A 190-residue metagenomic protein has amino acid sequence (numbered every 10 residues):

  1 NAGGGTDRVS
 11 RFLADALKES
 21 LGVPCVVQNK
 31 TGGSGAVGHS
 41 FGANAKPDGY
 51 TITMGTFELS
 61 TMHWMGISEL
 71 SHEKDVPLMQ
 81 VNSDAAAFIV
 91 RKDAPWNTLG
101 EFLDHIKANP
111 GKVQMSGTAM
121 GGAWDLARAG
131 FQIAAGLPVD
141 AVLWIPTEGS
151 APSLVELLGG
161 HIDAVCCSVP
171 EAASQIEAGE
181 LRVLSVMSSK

Functional and structural regions predicted by a protein language model:
N1-S10, T31-S34, S116-A123: Extracytoplasmic "Venus flytrap"
G3, G42-A43, R128, L157-L158 (+1 more regions): Hydrophobic residues within well-ordered alpha-helices
L17-E19, F41-Y50, H63-P152, S189: Hinge/capping helix and adjacent helix->loop/strand transition within the periplasmic-binding protein
V23, A45-M54, N109-V113, L158-C167 (+1 more regions): Alpha-to-beta junction loops
K30-G38, D84, W144-V155, S168-E171: Short helix-initiation/N-cap motifs at beta->coil->alpha
M54-L59, S150, C167-A172, M187-S189: Beta->alpha turn/N-cap motifs
H72, S83, E171-K190: C-terminal lobe and pocket-closing loops of periplasmic/extracytoplasmic Venus-flytrap solute-binding proteins
